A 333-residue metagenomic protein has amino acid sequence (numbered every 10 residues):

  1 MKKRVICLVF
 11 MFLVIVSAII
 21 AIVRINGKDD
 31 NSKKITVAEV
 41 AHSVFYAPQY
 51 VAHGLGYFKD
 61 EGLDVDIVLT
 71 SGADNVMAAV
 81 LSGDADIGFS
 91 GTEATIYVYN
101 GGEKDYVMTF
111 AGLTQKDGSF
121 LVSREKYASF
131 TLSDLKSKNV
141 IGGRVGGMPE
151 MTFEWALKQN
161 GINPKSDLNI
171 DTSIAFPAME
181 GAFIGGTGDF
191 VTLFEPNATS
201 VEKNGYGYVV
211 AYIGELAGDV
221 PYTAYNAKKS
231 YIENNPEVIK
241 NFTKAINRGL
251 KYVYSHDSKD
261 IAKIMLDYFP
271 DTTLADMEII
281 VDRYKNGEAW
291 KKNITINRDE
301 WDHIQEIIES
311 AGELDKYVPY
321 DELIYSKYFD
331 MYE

Functional and structural regions predicted by a protein language model:
M1-K34, Y332-E333: Short, low-complexity disordered leader/linker segments with a strong preference for bacterial N-terminal type II
I22, E61, M108, I261-I264 (+2 more regions): Short, hydrophobic secondary-structure boundary micro-motifs
N31-K165, N169-A175, A182, D189-P196 (+3 more regions): Short, glycine-/small- and polar/acidic-enriched structural segments that line small-molecule recognition paths
A85, F89, I184, N286-R298 (+1 more regions): Short amphipathic alpha-helical segments at helix boundaries and their inter-helical linkers
A94, E125, A175-F269: Pocket-lining segment of extracytoplasmic ligand-binding domains
E233-L314: Secondary-structure end/capping motifs
D302-E333: Conserved C-terminal helix/tail region of periplasmic/extracytoplasmic solute-binding proteins
